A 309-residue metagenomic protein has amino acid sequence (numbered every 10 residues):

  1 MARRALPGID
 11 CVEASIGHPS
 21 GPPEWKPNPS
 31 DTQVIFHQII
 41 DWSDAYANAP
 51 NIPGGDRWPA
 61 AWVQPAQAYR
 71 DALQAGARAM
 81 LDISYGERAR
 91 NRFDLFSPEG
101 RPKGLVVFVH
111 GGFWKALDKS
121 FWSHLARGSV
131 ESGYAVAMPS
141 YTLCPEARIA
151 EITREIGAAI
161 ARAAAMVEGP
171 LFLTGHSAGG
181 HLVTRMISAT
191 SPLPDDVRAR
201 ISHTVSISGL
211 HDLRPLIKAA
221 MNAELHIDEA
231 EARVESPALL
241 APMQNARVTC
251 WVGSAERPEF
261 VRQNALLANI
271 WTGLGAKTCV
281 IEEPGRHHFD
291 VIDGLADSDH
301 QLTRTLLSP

Functional and structural regions predicted by a protein language model:
N48-G100: N-terminal cap/lid segment of alpha/beta-hydrolase-fold proteins
E99-G128: Short, surface-exposed "cap/lid" segments of acyl-processing enzymes
L117-A126, A137-F172: Catalytic nucleophile-loop/oxyanion-hole region of alpha/beta-hydrolase and closely related hydrolase-like folds
A158-A220: Primarily recognizes the serine-hydrolase "nucleophile elbow" in alpha/beta-hydrolase and SGNH/GDSL folds
H203, I217, E229-A265: The feature captures the conserved acid-bearing segment of alpha/beta-hydrolase catalytic domains
A265, T272-P309: C-terminal catalytic histidine-bearing segment of alpha/beta-hydrolase fold enzymes
